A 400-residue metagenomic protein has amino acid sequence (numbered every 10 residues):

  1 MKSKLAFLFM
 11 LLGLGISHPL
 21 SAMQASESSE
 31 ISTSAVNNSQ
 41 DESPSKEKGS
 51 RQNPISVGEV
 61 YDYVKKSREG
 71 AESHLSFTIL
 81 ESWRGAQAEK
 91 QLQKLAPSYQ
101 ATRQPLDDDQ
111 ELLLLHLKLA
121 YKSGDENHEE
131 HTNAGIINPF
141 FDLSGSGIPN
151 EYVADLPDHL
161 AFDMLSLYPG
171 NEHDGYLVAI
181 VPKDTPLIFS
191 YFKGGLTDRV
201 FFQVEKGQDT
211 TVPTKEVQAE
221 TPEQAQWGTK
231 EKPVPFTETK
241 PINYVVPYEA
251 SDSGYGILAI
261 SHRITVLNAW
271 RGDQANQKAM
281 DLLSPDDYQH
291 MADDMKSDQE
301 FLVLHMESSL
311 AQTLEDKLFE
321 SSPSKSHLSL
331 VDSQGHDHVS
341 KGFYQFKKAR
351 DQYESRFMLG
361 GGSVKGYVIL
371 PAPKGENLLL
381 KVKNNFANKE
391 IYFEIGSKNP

Functional and structural regions predicted by a protein language model:
M1-S28: Classical Sec-dependent N-terminal signal peptides that target proteins to the secretory pathway
M23-P400: Conserved functional micro-motifs across diverse proteins
